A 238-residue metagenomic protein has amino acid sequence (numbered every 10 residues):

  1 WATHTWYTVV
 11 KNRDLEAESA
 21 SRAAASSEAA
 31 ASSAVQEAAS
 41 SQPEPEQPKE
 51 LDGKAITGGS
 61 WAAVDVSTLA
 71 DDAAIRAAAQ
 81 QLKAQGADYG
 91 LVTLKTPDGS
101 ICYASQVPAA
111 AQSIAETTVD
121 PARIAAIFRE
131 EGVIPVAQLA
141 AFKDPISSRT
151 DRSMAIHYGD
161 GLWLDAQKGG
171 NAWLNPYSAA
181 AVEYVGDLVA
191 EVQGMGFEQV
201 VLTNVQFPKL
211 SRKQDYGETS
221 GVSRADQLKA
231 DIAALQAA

Functional and structural regions predicted by a protein language model:
W1-H4: Hydrophobic membrane-insertion alpha-helices, especially the h-region of bacterial N-terminal signal peptides
T8-S60: N-terminal, intrinsically disordered, polar/charged segments of Gram-positive cell-envelope systems that serve as
K54-G59, F142-A190: Active-site-adjacent "subsite" loops/lids of carbohydrate-active enzymes
S60-V64, G90-V92, P135-L139, V200-L202: Hydrophobic faces of well-ordered beta-strands that scaffold small-molecule active sites in alpha/beta enzyme cores
W61-L69, S105-T118, G169-E183, S220-R224: The substrate-binding groove and active-site-proximal loops of carbohydrate-active enzymes, especially glycoside
A74-I101, L188-T203: Catalytic domains of carbohydrate-active enzymes, especially glycoside hydrolases
T96-A140, L210-A238: Aromatic-lined substrate-binding rim segments of carbohydrate-active enzymes
A166-A238: Polysaccharide-binding and catalytic clefts of secreted carbohydrate-active enzymes
